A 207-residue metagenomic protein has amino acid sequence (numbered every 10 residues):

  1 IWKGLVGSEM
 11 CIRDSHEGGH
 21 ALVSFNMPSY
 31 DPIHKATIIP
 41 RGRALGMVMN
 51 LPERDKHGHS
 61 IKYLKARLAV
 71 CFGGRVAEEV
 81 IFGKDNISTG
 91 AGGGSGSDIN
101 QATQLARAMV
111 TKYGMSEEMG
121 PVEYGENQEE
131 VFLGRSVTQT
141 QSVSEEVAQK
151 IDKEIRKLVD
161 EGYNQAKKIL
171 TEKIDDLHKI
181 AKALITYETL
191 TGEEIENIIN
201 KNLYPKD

Functional and structural regions predicted by a protein language model:
I1-G7, I12: Single conserved hydrophobic/aromatic residue that forms the stacking wall/gate of nucleotide- or nucleobase-binding
R13, A21-D207: Soluble catalytic regions of large protease machineries
